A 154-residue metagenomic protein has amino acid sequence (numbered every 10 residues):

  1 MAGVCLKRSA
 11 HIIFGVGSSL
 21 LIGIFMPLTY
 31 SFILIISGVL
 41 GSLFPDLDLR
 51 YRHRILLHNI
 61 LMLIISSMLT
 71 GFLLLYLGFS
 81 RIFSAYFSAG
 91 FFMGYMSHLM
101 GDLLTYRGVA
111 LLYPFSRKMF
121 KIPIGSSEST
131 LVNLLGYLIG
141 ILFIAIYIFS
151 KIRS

Functional and structural regions predicted by a protein language model:
M1-S154: N-terminal membrane-targeting hydrophobic helices
